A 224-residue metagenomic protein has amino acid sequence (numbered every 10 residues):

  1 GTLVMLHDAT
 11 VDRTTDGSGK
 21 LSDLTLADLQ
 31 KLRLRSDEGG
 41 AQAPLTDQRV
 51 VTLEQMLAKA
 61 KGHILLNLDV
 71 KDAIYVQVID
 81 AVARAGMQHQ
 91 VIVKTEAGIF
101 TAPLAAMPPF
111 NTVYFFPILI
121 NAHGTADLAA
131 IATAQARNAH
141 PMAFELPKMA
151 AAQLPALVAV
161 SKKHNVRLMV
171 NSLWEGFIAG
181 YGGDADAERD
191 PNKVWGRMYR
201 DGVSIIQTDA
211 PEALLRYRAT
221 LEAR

Functional and structural regions predicted by a protein language model:
G1-L6: Acidic helix-start/capping segments at beta-turn-to-alpha-helix junctions
H7-H123, M149, H164: Metal-dependent phosphodiesterase/phospholipase catalytic core, i.e., the His/Asp/Glu-rich active-site region
A43-L45, H123-R224: C-terminal active-site rim and adjoining tail of enzyme catalytic domains
